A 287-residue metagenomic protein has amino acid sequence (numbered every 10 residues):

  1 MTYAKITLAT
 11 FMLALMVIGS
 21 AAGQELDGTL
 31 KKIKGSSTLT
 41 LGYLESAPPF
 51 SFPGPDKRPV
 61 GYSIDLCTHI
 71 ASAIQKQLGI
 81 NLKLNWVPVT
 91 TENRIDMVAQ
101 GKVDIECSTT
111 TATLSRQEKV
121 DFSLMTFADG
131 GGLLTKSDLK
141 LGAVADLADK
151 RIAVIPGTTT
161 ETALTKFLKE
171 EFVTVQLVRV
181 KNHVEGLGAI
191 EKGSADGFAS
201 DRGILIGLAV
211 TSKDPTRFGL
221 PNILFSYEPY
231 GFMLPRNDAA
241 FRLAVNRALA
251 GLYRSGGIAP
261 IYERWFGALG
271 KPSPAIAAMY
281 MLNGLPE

Functional and structural regions predicted by a protein language model:
Q24, G61, D65-A73, A145 (+3 more regions): Extended ligand-binding regions for polar small-molecule ligands
Q24, K34, T159-V178, T216-F218 (+1 more regions): Ligand-binding clefts/hinges and TM-proximal coupling segments of bilobed small-molecule sensing domains
Q24-E106: Extracytoplasmic small-molecule ligand-binding "clamshell" domains of the periplasmic binding protein/Venus flytrap
L26-D27, N81-D96, L139-K140, L177-G188 (+1 more regions): Short helix-initiation/N-cap motifs at beta->coil->alpha
T40-P49, P59-K76, T111, D129-H183 (+1 more regions): Bilobed "Venus flytrap"/periplasmic-binding protein-like clamshell domains and structurally analogous long
E45, F127-D138, R202, A209-L249 (+1 more regions): Periplasmic-binding protein-like
T68, G79-D146, L285-E287: Acidic, polar ligand-binding/catalytic clefts
N93, C107-K119, A163-E170, E191-S226 (+1 more regions): A ligand-binding cleft/hinge motif common to bilobed small-molecule-binding domains
